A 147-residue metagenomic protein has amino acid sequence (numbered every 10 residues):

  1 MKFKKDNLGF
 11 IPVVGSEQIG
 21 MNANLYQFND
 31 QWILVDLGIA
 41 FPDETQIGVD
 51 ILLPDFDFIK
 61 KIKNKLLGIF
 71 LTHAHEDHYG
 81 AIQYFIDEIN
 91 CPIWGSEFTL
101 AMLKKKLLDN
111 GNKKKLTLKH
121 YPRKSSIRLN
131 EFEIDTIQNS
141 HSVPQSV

Functional and structural regions predicted by a protein language model:
M1-I11, Q27-I39: Metallo-beta-lactamase
K2-K5, F98-S146: Metallo-beta-lactamase
N7, N29-W32, N64-L66, I89-N90 (+2 more regions): Short coil/turn connectors at secondary-structure junctions
S16-M21, Q31-L71, Y84, C91 (+2 more regions): Pre-active-site segment of Zn-dependent metallo-hydrolases
M21-Y26, I127, S146-V147: Short beta-strand scaffold segments in enzyme catalytic cores
G68, T72-H78, H141: Histidine-centered divalent metal-coordination motifs
H75, G80-I89: Histidine-anchored nucleotide/phosphate-binding helix
